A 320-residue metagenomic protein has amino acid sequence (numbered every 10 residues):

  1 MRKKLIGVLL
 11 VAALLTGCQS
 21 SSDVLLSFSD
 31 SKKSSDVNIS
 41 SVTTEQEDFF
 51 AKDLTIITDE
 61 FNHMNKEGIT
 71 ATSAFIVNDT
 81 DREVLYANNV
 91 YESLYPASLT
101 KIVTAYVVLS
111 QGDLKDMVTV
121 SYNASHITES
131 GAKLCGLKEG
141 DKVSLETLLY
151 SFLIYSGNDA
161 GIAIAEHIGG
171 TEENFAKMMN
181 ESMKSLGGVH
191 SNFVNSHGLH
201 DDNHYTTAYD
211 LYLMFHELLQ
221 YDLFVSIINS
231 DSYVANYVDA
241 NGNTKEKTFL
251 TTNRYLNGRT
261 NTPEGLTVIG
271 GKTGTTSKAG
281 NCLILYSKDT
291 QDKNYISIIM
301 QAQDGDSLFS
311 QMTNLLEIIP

Functional and structural regions predicted by a protein language model:
R2-D23: Sec-dependent N-terminal signal peptides of Gram-positive bacterial secreted proteins and lipoproteins
L14, K184, G271: Short polybasic/polar patches that bind polyanions
C18-S22, G188-V189, D202-Y205, Y209-P320: Domain-terminus/edge residues, biased toward the C-terminal soluble/receptor-binding domains of extracytoplasmic
D23-Y209, L213, L218-L219: Active-site-adjacent loops and short helices of periplasmic peptidoglycan-processing enzymes
